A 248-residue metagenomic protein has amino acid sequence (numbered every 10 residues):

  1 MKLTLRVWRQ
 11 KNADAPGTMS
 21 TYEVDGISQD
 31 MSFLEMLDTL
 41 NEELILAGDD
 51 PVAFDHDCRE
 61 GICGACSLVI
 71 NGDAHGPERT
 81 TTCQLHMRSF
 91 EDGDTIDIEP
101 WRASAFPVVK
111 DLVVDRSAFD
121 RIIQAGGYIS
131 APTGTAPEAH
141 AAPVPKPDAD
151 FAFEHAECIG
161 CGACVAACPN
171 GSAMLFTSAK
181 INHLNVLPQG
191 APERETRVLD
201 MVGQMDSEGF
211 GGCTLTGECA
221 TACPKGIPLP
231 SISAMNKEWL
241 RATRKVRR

Functional and structural regions predicted by a protein language model:
M1-E23: Eukaryote-biased recognition of intrinsically disordered, low-complexity regulatory segments
L3, S20, G64, D94-I96 (+1 more regions): Structural beta-strand/beta-sheet cores of well-ordered domains, especially the beta-sheet scaffolds that support
W8-Q10, V24-I27, D57-R59, N71: Acidic/polar N-terminal loop/beta-strand segments that form early-domain functional surfaces
S20-S32: Short, contiguous acidic and Ser/Thr-rich linear segments
M31-D50, I96-R248: Ferredoxin-type iron-sulfur electron-transfer modules in oxidoreductases and energy-metabolism complexes
L40-D73: A basic, amphipathic helix-loop patch mediating RNA/tRNA/ribosome contacts
C63-A118: A generic, well-ordered mixed alpha/beta core segment in the N-terminal half of proteins
